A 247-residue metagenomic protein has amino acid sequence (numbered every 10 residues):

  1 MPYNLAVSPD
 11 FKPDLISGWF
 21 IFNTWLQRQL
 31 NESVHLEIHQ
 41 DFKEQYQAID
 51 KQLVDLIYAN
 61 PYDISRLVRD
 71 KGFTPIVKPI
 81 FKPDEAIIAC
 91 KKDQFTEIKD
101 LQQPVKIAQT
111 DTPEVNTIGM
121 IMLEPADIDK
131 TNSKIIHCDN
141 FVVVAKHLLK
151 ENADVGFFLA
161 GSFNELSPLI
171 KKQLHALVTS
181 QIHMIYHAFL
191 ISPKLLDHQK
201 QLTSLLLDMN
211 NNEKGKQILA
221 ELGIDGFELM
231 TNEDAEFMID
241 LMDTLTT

Functional and structural regions predicted by a protein language model:
M1-L53, A59-Y62, K214-T247: N-terminal hydrophobic or amphipathic helices and topogenic motifs
M1-P9, F81-A89, K171-T203, I224-L241: Periplasmic-binding protein-like
Y3-R28, A86-V144, G161: Bilobed "Venus flytrap"/periplasmic-binding protein-like clamshell domains and structurally analogous long
G18, F22, D197-L206: Short amphipathic alpha-helical coupling segments at ligand-binding clamshell hinges and other catalytic/signaling
L36-Q47, S133-K146, M184: Short helix-initiation/N-cap motifs at beta->coil->alpha
Q47-K99: Acidic, polar ligand-binding/catalytic clefts
Y58-D70, H147-Q173: A ligand-binding cleft/hinge motif common to bilobed small-molecule-binding domains
